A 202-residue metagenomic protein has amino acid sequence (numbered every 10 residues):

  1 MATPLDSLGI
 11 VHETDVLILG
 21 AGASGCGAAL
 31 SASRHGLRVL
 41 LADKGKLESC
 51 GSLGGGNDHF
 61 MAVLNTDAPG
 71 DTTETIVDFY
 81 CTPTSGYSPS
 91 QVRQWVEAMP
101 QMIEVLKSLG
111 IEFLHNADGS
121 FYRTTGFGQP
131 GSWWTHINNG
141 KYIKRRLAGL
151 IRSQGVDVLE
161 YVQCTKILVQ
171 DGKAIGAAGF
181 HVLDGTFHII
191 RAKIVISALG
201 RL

Functional and structural regions predicted by a protein language model:
M1-V16, R34: Extreme N-terminal leader/targeting segments of oxidoreductases
T3-S7, K44-I175, G179-H181, T186 (+1 more regions): Conserved N-terminal/central alpha/beta ligand/cofactor-binding core
V11-T14, L183-I194: Core beta-strand elements of the Rossmann-like FAD/NAD(P) dinucleotide-binding domain in flavoenzyme oxidoreductases
V16-L41: N-terminal Rossmann-like FAD-binding beta1-loop-alpha1 element of flavoenzymes
G27, S31, G51-S52, V195: Hydrophobic/aromatic ligand-binding patch that stacks against planar heteroaromatic rings of cofactors or nucleotides
I194-L202: Glycine-rich loop(s) and the adjacent beta-strand/alpha-helix scaffold that form part
